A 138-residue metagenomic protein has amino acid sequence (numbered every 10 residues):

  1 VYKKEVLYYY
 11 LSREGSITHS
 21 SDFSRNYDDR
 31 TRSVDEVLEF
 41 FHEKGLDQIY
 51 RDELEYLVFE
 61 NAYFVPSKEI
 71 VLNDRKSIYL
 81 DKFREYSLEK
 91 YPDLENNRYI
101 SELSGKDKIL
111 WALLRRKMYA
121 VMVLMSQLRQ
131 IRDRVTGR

Functional and structural regions predicted by a protein language model:
Y2-S33, I70-D74: Nucleotide-sugar-dependent glycosyltransferase catalytic core
V6, L54, I100: Residue-level "edge-of-site" marker
S21-R25, E53, R115: Short, solvent-exposed segments of well-ordered alpha helices
T31-E53, E89-N97: C-terminal, non-catalytic tails of nucleotide-sugar-dependent glycosyltransferases
F41-G45, K68-N73: Secondary-structure edge/capping motif, primarily at the C-terminal ends of alpha-helices and the immediately following
Y50-Y56, L80-D81: Short, charged, amphipathic alpha-helical segments
E53-K68: Amphipathic alpha-helical repeat scaffolds of TPR domains
V71-R138: Membrane-interface aromatic/basic loop that binds lipid-linked glycans or pyrophosphate carriers, typified by
